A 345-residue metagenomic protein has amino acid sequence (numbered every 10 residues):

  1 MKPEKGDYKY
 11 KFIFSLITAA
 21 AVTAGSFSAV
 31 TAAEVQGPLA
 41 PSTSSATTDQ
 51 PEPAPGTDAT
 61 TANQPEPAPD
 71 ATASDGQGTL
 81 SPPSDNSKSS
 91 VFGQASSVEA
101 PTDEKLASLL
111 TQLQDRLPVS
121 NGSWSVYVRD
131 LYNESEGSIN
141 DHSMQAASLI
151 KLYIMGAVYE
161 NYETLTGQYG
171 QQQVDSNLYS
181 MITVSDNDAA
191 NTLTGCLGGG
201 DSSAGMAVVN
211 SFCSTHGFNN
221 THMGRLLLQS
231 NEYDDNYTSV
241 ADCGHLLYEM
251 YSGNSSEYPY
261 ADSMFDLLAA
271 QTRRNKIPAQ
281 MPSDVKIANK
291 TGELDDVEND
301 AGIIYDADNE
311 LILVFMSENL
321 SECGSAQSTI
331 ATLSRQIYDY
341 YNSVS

Functional and structural regions predicted by a protein language model:
D7-F14, A19, T23-S44, D75-S120 (+3 more regions): Structured C-terminal helix/loop/strand segments within mature extracytoplasmic catalytic/sensor domains
Q36-P38, Q50-E52, Q64-E66, Q77: Intrinsically disordered, low-complexity segments used as extracellular stalks/linkers and nuclear/regulatory IDRs
V119-S143, E163: Short, conserved catalytic-motif segment at the N-terminal edge
R129-L131, M181-D186, L193-L197, G217 (+5 more regions): Active-site-proximal beta-strand/loop segments in catalytic clefts of secreted hydrolases
S143-G167, M181, L313: Active-site SXXK
E163-S211, H216-N219: Conserved catalytic neighborhood of penicillin-recognizing serine enzymes
T194-S255: Mid-domain, small-residue-enriched loop/turn segments at the edges of structured enzyme/sensor domains
D235-E293: A conserved catalytic-loop motif detector
